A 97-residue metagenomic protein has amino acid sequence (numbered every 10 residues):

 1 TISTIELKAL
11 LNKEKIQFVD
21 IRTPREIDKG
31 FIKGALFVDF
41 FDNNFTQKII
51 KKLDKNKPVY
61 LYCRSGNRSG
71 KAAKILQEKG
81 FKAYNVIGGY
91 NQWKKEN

Functional and structural regions predicted by a protein language model:
T1-L10, E14-I16, R25-P58, N67-N97: Rhodanese-like catalytic fold shared by cysteine-dependent sulfurtransferases and DSP/PTP-type phosphatases
F18-D20: Structural scaffold elements adjacent to functional motifs in cytosolic proteins
Y62: Short, surface-exposed ligand- or partner-binding patches at beta-edge/loop junctions that are enriched in aromatics
